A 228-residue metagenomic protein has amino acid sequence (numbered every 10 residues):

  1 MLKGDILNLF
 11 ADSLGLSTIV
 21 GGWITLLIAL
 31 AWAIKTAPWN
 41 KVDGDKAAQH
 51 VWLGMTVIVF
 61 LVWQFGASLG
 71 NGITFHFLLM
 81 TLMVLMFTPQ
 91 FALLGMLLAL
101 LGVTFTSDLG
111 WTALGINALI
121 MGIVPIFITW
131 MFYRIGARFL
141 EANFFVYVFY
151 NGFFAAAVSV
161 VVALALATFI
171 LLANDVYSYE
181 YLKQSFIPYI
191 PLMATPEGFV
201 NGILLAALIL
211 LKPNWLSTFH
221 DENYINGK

Functional and structural regions predicted by a protein language model:
L2-D12, G136-L210: Membrane-embedded alpha-helical hairpins and interfacial helices in multi-pass inner-membrane proteins
L2-L82: Hydrophobic transmembrane alpha-helices
G22-A29, L85, G122-Y133, T195-A207: Hydrophobic cores of alpha-helical transmembrane segments in multi-pass inner/ER membrane proteins, independent
I28-A33, V103-F105, L109-W111, N117-L164: Short helix-perturbing small/polar motifs within transmembrane alpha-helices
Q49-T56, L93-L97, G115, L119 (+2 more regions): Hydrophobic alpha-helical transmembrane segments
L61-G72, G95-T104, W130-V148, F199-V200 (+1 more regions): Hydrophobic alpha-helical transmembrane segments
V62-I126: Alpha-helical membrane segments and adjacent membrane-interface helices in multi-pass membrane proteins
L208-K228: Short, highly charged, low-complexity non-transmembrane loops/tails of multi-pass membrane proteins
